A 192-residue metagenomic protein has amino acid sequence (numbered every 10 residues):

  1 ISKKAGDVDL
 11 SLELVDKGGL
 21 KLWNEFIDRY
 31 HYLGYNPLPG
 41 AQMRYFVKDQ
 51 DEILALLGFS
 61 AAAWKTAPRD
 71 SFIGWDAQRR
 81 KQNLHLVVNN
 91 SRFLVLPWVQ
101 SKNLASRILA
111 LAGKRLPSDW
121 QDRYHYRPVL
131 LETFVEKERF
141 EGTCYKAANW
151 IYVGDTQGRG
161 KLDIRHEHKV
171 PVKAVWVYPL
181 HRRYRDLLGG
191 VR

Functional and structural regions predicted by a protein language model:
I1-E13: Acyltransferase donor/substrate-recognition loop-hinge adjacent to the catalytic core
S11-Y184: Acyl-donor binding region in acyl/amide transferases
Y184-R192: Flexible, glycine-/basic-rich loop-and-beta segments that form/coincide with the SAM-dependent methyltransferase
